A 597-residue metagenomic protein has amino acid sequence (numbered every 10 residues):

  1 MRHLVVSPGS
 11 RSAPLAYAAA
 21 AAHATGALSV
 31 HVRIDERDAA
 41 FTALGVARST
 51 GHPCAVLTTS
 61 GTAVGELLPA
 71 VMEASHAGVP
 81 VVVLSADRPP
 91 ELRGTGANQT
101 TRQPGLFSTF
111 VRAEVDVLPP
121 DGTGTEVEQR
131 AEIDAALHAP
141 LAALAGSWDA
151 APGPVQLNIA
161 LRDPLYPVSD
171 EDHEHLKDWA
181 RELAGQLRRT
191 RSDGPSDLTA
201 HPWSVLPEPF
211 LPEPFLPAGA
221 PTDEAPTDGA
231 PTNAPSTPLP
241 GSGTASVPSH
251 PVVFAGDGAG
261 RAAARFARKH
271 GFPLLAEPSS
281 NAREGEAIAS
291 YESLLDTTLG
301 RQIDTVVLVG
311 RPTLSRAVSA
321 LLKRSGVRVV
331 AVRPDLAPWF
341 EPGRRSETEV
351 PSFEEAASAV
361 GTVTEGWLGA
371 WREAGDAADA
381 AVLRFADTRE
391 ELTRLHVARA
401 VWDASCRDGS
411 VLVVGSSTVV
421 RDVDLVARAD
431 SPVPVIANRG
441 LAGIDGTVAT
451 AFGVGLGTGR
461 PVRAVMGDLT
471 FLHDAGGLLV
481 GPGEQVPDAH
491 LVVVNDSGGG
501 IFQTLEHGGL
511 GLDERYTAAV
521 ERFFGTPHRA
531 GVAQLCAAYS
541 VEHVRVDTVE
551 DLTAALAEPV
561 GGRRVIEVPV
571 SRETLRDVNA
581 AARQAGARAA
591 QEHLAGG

Functional and structural regions predicted by a protein language model:
R2-V6, A27-H31, S49-R88, Q302-G310 (+2 more regions): A short, small-residue-rich loop immediately preceding and capping a beta-strand
V6-S10, V30-F41, V56-T62, G415-S416 (+1 more regions): Active-site nucleophile and cofactor-binding loops and adjacent substrate-binding regions of central metabolic enzymes
S10-A16, R372-G459: Active-site diphosphate/adenylate-binding microenvironment
R48, A218, P238-R345, R428-R460 (+4 more regions): Glycine-rich, anion-gripping cofactor-binding loops and their flanking helix/strand elements in enzyme active sites
E73-A74, P80, L84, E91-P104 (+3 more regions): Thiamine diphosphate
S85-I133, A276-D379, G481: Glycine-rich, acidic loop regions that bind phosphate or pyrophosphate groups
G105-L106, D149-E213, A555-G597: Glycine/aspartate-rich loop-and-adjacent alpha/beta segment that forms the canonical ThDP
A234, S319-T418, Y539-A554, V560-G597: Phosphate/pyrophosphate-binding active-site segments
